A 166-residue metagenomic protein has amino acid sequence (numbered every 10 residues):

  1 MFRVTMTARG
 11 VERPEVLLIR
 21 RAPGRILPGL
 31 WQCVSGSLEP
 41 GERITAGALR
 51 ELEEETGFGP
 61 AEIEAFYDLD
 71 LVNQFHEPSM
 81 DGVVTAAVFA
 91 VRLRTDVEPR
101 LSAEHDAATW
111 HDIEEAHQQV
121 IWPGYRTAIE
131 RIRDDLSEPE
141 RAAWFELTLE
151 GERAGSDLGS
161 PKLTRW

Functional and structural regions predicted by a protein language model:
M1-Q32: N-terminal strand-loop-strand
M1-R3, R20, V88-R92, D112: Short, well-ordered beta-strand micro-motif
T7-R9, D96-P99: Short helix-loop capping/hinge motifs at secondary-structure junctions, enriched in acidic/polar residues
Q32, V83, W110: Short aromatic/basic micro-patch
C33-D68: The catalytic Nudix box helix
G57-V97: Active-site segment of metal-dependent pyrophosphate-handling enzymes, primarily the Nudix hydrolase catalytic core
V88-A90, P99-I132: NUDIX/MutT-family hydrolases
I121, R126-W166: Charged phosphate-binding loop/patch that engages nucleotide di/tri-phosphates or the phosphate backbone of nucleic
